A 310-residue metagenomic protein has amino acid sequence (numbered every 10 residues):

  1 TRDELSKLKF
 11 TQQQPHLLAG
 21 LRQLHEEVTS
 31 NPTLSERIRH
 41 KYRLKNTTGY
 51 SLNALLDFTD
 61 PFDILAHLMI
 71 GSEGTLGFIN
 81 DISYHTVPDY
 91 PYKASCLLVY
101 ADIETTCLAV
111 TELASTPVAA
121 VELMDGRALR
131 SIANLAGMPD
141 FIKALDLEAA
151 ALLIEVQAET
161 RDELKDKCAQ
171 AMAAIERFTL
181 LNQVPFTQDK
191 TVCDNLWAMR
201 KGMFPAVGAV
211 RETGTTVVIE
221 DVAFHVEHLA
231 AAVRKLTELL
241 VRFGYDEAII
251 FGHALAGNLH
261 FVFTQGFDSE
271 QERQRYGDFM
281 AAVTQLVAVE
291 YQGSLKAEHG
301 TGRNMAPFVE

Functional and structural regions predicted by a protein language model:
T1-T105, A109-V110: FAD-binding subdomain of flavoenzyme oxidoreductases
R2-Q13, I82-D89, C107, A114-T213 (+3 more regions): Terminal amphipathic helices with adjacent charged low-complexity linkers/tails
Q14-L21, N31, S35, G49 (+10 more regions): Alpha-helix initiation and N-capping motif
L44-L76, E112-F141, L180, V184-F204 (+2 more regions): Conserved alpha/beta core surface patches that mediate binding of polyanionic ligands
S51, I64-I70, G77-S83, L97-V99 (+8 more regions): Structured core elements
T86, D102, V156-D162, V226-H228 (+1 more regions): A generic structural motif
K93-L98, E148-A158, V210-A223, L259-S269 (+1 more regions): Short, hydrophobic beta-strand segments
C96, T106, V121, A171 (+3 more regions): Extended, hydrophobic alpha-helical segments in both membrane/secreted and soluble proteins
